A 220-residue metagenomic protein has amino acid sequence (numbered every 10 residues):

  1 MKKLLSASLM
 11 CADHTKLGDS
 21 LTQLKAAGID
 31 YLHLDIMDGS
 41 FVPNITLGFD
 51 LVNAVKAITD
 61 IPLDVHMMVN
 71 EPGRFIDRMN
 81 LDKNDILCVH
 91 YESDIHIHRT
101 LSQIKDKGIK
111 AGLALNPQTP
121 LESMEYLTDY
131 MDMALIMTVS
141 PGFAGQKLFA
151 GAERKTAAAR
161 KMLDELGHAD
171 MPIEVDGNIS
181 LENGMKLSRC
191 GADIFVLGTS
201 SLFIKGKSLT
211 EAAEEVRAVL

Functional and structural regions predicted by a protein language model:
K3-S8, L32-L34, L63-M67, L87-V89 (+4 more regions): Hydrophobic faces of well-ordered beta-strands that scaffold small-molecule active sites in alpha/beta enzyme cores
S8-A12, M37-G39, M68-P72, E92 (+4 more regions): Active-site beta-loop-alpha junctions enriched in small/polar residues
L17, L24, D35, M79 (+6 more regions): Conserved, mostly hydrophobic/aromatic
L32-G48, V139-K147, F203-K205: Glycine-rich, proline-tolerant flexible connector loops at the mouths of alpha/beta enzymes
S40-P72, I76, G184-T199: A short alpha/beta connector and helix-capping loop motif
I58, R74, D82-P172: Conserved anion-binding
G73-L81, T119-D129, I179-F195: Catalytic cores of alpha/beta
L202-L220: C-terminal helical cap(s) of enzyme catalytic domains, especially alpha/beta-barrels
